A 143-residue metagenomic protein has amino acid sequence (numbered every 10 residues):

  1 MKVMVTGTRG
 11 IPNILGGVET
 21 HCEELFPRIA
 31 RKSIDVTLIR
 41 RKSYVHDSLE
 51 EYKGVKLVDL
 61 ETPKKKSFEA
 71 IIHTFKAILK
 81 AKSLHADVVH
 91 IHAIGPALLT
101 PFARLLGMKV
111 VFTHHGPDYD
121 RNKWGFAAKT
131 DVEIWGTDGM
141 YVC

Functional and structural regions predicted by a protein language model:
M1-V3: Extreme N-terminal starter segment of soluble prokaryotic enzymes
T6-I14, H21-C22, R28-K65: N-terminal strand-loop element at the rim of the active site of nucleotide-sugar-dependent glycosyltransferases
L15, D47-S48, E69, L99-P101 (+1 more regions): Short glycine-/acidic-enriched loop or helix-start segments at secondary-structure transitions that form or flank
G16-E23, I71-F75: Short amphipathic alpha-helical segment that frequently serves as the phosphate-/nucleotide-binding helix
V18-H21, I39-R41, I91-A93, V142-C143: Replace "coordinates the UDP/GDP/TDP-sugar" with "coordinates nucleotide-activated sugar donors
K53-L79, R121-D131: A short, charged, and often flexible helix/loop element on the N-terminal side of the glycosyltransferase catalytic
I71-I78, A86-D120: An aromatic- and histidine-rich active-site surface loop
L79-K82, L105, A128-C143: Membrane-proximal helix-turn-helix segments that form the acceptor-binding/catalytic region of lipid-linked
